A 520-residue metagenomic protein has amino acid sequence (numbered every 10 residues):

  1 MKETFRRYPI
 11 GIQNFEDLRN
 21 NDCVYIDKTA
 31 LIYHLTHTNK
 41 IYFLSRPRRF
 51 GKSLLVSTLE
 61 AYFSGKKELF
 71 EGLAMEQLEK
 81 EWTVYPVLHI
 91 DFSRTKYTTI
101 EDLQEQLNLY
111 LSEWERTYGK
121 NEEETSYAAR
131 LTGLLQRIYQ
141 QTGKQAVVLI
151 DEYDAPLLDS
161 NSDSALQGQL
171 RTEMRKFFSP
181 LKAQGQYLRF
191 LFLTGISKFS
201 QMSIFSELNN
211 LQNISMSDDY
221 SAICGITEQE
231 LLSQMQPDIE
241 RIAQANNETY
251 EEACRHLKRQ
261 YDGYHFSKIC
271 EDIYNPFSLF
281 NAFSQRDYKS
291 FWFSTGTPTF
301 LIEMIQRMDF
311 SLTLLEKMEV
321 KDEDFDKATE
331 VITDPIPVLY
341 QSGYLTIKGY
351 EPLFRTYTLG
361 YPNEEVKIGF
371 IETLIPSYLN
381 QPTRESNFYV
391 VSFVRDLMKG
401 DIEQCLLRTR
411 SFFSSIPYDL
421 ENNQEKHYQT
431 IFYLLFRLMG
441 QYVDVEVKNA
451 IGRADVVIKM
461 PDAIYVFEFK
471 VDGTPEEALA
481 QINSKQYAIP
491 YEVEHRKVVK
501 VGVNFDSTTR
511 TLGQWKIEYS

Functional and structural regions predicted by a protein language model:
M1-Q424, M439: Phosphate-binding site recognition
V147, A463-Y465, V499: Structural motif
Q167-T172, V471-A488: Mg2+/Mn2+-dependent nuclease catalytic core
F177-Q184, P337-L345, Y433-R437, Q481-V501: Metal-dependent nuclease catalytic cores in nucleic-acid-processing enzymes, especially RNase H-like/related
F432, A454-V471, K485: Conserved catalytic cores of phosphodiester-cleaving nucleases, focusing on short active-site segments
L435-N449: A short acidic/basic microdomain associated with nuclease active sites
A450-A454, R496: Short beta-strand or tight-loop elements that sit immediately N-terminal to catalytic metal-binding acidic residues
P490, R496-S520: Domain-level recognition of nuclease-like catalytic cores that cleave nucleotide substrates
